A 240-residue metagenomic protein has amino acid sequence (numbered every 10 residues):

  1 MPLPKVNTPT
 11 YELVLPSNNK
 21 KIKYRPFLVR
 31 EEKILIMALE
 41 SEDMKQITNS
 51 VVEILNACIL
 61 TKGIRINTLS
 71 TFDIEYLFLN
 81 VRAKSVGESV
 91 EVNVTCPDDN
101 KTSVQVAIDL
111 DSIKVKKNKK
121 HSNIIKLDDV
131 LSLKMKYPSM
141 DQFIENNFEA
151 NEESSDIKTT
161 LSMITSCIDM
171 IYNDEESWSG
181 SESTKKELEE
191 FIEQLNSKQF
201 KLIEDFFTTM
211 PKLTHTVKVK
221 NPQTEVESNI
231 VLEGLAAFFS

Functional and structural regions predicted by a protein language model:
M1-S240: Long C-terminal interaction/binding lobes of large macromolecular proteins
